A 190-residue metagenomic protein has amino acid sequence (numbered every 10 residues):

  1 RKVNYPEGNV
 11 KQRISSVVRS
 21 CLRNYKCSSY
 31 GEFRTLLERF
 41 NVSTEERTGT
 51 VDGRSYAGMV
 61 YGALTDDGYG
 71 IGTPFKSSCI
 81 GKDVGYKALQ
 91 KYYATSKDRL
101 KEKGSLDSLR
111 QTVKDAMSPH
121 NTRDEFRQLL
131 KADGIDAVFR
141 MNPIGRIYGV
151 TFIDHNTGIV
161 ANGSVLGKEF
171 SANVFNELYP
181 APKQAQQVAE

Functional and structural regions predicted by a protein language model:
R1-E190: Extended intrinsically disordered terminal tails
